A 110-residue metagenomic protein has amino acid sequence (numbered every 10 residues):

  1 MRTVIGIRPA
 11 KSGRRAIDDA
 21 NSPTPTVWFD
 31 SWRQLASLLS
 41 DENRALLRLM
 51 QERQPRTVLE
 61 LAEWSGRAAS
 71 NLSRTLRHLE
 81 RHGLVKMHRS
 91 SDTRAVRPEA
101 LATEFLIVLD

Functional and structural regions predicted by a protein language model:
M1-R15: General nucleic-acid-binding
D18-A45: Short alpha-helical segments that sit at the start of domains
R33-E42, T57, H88-D110: Short, cationic-aromatic polyanion-contact patches
D41-P55: Short amphipathic alpha-helical interface segments
N43, A68-A69: The DNA-contacting recognition helix of HTH DNA-binding domains and analogous helical DNA-recognition elements
E60-G66, L79: A short acidic, leucine-rich amphipathic alpha-helix
G83: Glycine-centered, phosphate/nucleic-acid-interacting loop/turn motifs that mediate DNA/RNA or nucleotide
